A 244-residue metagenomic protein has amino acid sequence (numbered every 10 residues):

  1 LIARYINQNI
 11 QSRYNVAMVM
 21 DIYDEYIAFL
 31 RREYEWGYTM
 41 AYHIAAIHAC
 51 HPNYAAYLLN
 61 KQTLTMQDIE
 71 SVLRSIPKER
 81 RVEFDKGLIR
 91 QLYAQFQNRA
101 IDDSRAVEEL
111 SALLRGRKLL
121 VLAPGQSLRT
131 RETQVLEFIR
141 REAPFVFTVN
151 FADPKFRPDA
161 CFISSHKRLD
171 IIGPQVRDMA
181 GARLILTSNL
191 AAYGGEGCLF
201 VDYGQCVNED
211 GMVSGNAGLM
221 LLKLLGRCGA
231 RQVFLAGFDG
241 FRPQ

Functional and structural regions predicted by a protein language model:
L1-D103: Catalytic cores and adjacent flexible loops of soluble metabolic enzymes that perform enolate/carbanion chemistry on
R99-Q244: Metal-ion/cofactor- or nucleotide/acyl-coenzyme-handling active-site neighborhoods
